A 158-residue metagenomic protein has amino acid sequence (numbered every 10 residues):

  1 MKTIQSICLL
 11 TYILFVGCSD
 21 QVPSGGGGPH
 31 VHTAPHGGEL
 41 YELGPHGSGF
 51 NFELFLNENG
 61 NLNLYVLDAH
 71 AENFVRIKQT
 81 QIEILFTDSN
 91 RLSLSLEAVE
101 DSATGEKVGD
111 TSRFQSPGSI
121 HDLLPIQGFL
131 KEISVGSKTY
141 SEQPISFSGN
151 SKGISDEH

Functional and structural regions predicted by a protein language model:
M1-V16: Sec-dependent bacterial lipoprotein signal peptides
C18-H158: Intrinsically disordered, low-complexity terminal tails/loops enriched in metal-binding residues
